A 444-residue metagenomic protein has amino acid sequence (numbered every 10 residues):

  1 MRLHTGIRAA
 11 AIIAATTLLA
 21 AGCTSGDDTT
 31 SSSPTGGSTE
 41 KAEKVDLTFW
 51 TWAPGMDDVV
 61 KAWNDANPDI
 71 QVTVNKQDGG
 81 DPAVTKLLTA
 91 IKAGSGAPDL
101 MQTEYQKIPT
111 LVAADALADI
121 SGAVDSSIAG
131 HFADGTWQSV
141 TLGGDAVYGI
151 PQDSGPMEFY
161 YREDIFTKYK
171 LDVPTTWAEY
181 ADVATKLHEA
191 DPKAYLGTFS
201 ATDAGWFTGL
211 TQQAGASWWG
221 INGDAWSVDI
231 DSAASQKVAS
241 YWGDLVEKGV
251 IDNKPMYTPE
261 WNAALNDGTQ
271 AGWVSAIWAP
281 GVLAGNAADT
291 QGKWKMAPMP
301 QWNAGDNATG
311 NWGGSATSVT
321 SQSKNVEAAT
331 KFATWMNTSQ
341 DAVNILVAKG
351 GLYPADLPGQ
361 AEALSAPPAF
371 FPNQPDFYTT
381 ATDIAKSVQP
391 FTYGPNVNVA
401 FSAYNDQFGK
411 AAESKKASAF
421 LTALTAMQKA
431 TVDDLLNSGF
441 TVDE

Functional and structural regions predicted by a protein language model:
M1-D46, D65, V432-E444: Short, low-complexity disordered leader/linker segments with a strong preference for bacterial N-terminal type II
D65-F132, T167-T175, A264, G268-G272 (+1 more regions): Extracytoplasmic "Venus flytrap"/periplasmic binding protein-like
T89, A97-D99, S127-I165, D306-G310 (+1 more regions): A structural signal for short loop-to-beta-strand junctions that line the ligand-binding cleft of periplasmic/secreted
Y105-M157, L210-Q212, K295-A297, E444: Hinge/lid segment of periplasmic solute-binding proteins
A146-Q152, M157, A178-V228, A234 (+1 more regions): Extracytoplasmic/periplasmic solute-binding protein
T167, I384-E444: Conserved C-terminal helix/tail region of periplasmic/extracytoplasmic solute-binding proteins
A184-K186, A225-P255, M299: Glycine-centered hinge/linker elements that transmit conformational signals in sensory and ligand-binding systems
W278-T290, N303-D406, V442-E444: C-terminal lobe and pocket-closing loops of periplasmic/extracytoplasmic Venus-flytrap solute-binding proteins
